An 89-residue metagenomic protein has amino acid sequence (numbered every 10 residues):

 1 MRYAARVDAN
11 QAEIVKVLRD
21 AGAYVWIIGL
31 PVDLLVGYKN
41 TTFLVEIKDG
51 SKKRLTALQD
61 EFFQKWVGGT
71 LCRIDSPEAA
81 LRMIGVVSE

Functional and structural regions predicted by a protein language model:
M1-E89: Catalytic phosphate/metal-binding cores of nucleic-acid and nucleotide-processing enzymes, i.e., regions that mediate
